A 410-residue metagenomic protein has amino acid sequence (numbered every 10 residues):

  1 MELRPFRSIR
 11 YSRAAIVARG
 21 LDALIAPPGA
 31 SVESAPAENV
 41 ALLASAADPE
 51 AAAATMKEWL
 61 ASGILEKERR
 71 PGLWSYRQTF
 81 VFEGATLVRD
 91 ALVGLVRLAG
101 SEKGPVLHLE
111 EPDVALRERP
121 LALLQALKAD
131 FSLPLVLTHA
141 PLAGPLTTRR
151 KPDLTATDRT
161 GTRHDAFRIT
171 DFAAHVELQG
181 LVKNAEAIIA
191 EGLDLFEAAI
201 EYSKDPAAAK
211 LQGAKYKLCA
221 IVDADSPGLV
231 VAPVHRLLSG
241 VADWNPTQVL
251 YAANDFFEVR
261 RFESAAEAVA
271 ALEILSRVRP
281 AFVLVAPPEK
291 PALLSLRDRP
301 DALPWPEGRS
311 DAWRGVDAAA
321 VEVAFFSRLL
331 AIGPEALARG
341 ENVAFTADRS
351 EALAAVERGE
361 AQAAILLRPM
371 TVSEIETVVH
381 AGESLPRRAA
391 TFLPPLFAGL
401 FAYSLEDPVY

Functional and structural regions predicted by a protein language model:
M1-Y410: Surface-exposed, charge/polar-rich loops and edge strands
